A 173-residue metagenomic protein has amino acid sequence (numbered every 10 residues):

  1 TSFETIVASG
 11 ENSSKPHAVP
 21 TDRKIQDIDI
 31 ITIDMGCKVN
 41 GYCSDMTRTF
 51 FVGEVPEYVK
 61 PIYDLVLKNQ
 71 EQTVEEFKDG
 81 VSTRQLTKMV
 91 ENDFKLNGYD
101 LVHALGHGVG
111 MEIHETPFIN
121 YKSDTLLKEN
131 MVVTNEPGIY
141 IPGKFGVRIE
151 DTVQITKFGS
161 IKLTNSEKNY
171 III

Functional and structural regions predicted by a protein language model:
T1-I173: Active-site neighborhoods and metal-handling regions in enzymes and metal-associated proteins
